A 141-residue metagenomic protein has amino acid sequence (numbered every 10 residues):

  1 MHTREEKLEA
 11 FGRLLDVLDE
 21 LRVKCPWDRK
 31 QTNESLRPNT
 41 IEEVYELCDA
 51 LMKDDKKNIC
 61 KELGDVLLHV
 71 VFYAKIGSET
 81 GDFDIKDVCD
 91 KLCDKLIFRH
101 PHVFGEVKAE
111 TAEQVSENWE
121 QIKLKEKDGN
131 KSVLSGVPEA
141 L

Functional and structural regions predicted by a protein language model:
M1-E62, L68-L141: Flexible "arm" and connector segments at domain edges
